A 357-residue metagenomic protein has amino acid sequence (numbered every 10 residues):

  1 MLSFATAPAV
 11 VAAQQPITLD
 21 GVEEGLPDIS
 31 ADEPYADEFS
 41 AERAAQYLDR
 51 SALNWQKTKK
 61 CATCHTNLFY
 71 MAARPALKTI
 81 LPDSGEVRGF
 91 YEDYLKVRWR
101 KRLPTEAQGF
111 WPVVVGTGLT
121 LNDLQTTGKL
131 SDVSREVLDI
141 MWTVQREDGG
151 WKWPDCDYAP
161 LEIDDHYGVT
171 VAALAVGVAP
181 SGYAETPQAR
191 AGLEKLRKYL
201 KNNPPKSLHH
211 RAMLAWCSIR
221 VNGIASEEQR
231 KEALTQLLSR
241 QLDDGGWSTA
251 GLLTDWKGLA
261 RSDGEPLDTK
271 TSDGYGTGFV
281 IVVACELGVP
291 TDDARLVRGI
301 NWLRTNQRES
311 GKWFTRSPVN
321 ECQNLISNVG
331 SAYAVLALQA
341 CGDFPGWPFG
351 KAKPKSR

Functional and structural regions predicted by a protein language model:
M1-P8: Bacterial N-terminal signal peptides
A9-A13: Short intrinsically disordered, low-complexity segments
Q14-F39, K57-D83, K101-D139, E147-G192 (+3 more regions): An alpha-helical repeat/solenoid feature that recognizes helix-turn-helix modules
Q46-K57: N-terminal capping segment at the start of a domain
S84-K101: Active-site-surrounding "flap" and adjacent substrate/cofactor-binding loops of secreted or lumenal enzymes, prototyped
P354-R357: Short, solvent-exposed mixed-charge patches
